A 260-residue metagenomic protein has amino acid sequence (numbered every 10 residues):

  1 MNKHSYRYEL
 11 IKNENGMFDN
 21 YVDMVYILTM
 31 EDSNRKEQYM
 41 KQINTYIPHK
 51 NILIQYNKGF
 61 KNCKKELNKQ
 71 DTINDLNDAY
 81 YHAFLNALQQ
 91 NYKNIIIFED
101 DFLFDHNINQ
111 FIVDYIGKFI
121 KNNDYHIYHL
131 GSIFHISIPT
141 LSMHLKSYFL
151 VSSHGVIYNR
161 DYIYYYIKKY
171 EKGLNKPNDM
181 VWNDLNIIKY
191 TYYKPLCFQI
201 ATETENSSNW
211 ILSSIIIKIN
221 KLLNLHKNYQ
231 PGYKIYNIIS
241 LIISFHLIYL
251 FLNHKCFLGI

Functional and structural regions predicted by a protein language model:
M1-F98, F102-I260: An acidic/histidine-cluster motif and surrounding catalytic segment that typifies divalent-metal-assisted enzyme active
